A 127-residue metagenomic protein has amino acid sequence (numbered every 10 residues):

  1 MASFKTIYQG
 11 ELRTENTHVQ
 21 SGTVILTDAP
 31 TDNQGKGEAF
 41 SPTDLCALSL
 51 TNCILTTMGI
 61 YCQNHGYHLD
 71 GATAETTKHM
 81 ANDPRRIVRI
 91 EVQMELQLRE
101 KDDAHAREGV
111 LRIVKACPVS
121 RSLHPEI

Functional and structural regions predicted by a protein language model:
M1-L48, G59-I127: Extended beta-strand/beta-hairpin segments
C53-I54: Alpha-helical metal-binding/catalytic segments enriched in His/Glu/Asp
